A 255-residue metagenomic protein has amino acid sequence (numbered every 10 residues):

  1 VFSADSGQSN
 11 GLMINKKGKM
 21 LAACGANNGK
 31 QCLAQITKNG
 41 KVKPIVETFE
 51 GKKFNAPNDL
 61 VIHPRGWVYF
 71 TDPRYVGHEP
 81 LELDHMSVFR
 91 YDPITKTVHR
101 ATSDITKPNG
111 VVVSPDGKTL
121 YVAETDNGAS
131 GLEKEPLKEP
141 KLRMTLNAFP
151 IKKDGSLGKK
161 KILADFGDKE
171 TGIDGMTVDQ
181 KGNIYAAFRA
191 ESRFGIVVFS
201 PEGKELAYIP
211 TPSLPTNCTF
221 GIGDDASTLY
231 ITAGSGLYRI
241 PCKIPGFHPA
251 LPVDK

Functional and structural regions predicted by a protein language model:
V1-D5, N39-G51, S87-K107, P150-K169 (+1 more regions): Blade-edge beta-strand/turn elements of extracellular beta-propeller and related beta-sheet repeat scaffolds
D5-C24, K30, E50-V68, H85-S87 (+6 more regions): Beta-rich, blade/repeat-based domains predominating in secreted/periplasmic proteins but also intracellular
C24, G77-E82, L132-P140: Short consensus segments that form the blades of beta-propeller domains, in both extracellular/periplasmic
Q31-A34, M86-F89, T145-N147, G195-V197 (+1 more regions): A short loop-to-beta-strand structural motif that recurs across blades of beta-propeller domains
Q35-V98: Hydrophobic alpha-helical segments and helix pairs
E139, A148-S156, P241-H248: Short loop/turn segments immediately following beta-strands, especially the blade-tip and inter-blade linker loops
N217-K255: Blade-level signature of beta-propeller repeat domains, shared across WD40, Kelch, NHL, RCC1 and BNR/Asp-box propellers
